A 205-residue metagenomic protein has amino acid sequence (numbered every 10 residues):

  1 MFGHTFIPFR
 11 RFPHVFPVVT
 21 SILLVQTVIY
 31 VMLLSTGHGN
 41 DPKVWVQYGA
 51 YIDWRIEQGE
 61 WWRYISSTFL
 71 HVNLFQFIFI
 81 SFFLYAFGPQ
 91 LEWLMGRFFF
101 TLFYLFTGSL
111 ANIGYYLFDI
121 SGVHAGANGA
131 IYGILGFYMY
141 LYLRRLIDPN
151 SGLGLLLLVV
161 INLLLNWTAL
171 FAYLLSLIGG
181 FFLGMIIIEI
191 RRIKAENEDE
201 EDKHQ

Functional and structural regions predicted by a protein language model:
F2-H204: A detector for small-residue-rich transmembrane helices and their helix-helix packing motifs
